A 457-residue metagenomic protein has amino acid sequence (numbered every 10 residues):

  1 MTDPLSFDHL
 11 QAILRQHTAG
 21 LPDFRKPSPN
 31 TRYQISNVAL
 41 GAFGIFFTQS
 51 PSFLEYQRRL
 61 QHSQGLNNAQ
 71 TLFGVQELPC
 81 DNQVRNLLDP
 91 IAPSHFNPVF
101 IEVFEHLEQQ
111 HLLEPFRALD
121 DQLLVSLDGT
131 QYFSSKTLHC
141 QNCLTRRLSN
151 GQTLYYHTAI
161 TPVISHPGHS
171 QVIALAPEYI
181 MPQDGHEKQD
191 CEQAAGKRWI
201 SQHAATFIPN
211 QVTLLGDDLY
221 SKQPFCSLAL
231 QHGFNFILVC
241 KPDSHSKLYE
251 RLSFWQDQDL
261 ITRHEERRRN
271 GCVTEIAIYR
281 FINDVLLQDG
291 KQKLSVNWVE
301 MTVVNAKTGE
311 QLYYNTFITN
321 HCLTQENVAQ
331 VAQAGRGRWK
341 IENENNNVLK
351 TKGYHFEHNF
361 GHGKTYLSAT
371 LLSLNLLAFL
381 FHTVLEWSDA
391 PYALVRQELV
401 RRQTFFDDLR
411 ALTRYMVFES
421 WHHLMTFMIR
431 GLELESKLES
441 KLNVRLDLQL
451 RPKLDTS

Functional and structural regions predicted by a protein language model:
M1-L5, H17-L21, Q61-Q64, H264-Y279 (+2 more regions): A short, flexible helix-boundary coil/loop motif
M1-P79: Gly/serine-rich nucleotide phosphate-binding loop at the start of the catalytic core of nucleotide/ADP-ribose-handling
F7-L10, L14, Q325-F360: Short amphipathic alpha-helical "interface-anchor" segments enriched in bulky aromatics
G41, Y56, C80, V84 (+8 more regions): Short, conserved catalytic/metal-binding motifs centered on acidic residues
R85-H169, P452: Active-site-proximal, Lys/Arg-enriched surface segment that forms a nucleic-acid-binding/basic interface patch
R147-N210: Electropositive, glycine- and tryptophan-enriched low-complexity nucleic-acid-binding patches
H186-K247: Domain-level cores of phosphate- or acyl-group-handling catalytic modules
V239-R338: An anionic, glycine-rich sequence signature occurring as long contiguous blocks
